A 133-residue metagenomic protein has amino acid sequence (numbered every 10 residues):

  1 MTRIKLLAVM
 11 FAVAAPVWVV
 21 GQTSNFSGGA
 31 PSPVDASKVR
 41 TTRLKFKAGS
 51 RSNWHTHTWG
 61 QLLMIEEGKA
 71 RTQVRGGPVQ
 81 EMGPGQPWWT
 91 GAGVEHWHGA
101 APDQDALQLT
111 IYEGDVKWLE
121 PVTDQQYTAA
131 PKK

Functional and structural regions predicted by a protein language model:
M1-A8: Bacterial N-terminal signal peptides that target proteins for export
A8-V17: Bacterial N-terminal signal peptides
T23-R40, W97-K133: Double-stranded beta-helix
A36, G76-G93: Short acidic-glycine-tyrosine-enriched beta hairpin
R40-H57, V79, G91-A92: Conserved short histidine dyad/triad with adjacent acidic residue
F46, H57-T72, I111-E113: Short, conserved beta-strand element in jelly-roll/cupin
R51-S52, G68-V74, P87: Short beta-strand segments in beta-sandwich/barrel cores
W54, T72-Q73, E95-A101: Short beta-strand His + acidic residue motifs that chelate non-heme Fe in jelly-roll/DSBH and cupin folds
